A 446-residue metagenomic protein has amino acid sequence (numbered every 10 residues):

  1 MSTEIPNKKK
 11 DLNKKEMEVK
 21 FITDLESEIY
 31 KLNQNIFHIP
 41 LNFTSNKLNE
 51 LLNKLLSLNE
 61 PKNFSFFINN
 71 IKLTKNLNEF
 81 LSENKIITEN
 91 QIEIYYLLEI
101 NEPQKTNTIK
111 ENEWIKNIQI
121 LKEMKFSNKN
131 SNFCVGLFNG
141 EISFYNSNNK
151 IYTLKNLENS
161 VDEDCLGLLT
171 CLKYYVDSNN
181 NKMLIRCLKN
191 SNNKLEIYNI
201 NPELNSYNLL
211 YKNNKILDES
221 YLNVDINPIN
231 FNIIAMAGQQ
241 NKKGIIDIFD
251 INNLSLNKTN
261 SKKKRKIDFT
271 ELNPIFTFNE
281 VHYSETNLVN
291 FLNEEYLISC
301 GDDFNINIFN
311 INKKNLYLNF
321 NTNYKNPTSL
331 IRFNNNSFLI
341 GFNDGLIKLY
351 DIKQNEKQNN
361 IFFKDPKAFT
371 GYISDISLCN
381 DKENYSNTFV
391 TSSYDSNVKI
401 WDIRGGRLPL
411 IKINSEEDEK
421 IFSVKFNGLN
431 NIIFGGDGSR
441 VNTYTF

Functional and structural regions predicted by a protein language model:
S2-L32, H38-N132, F138-N139, S143 (+1 more regions): Intrinsically disordered, low-complexity acidic/Ser/Thr/Pro-rich linker and tail segments in large eukaryotic scaffolds
P103-E111, K150-E163, L204-K215, N273-N279 (+3 more regions): A short beta-strand motif characteristic of beta-propeller blades
E113-E123, E163-V176, D218-I226, Y283-F291 (+3 more regions): Canonical WD40 repeat/beta-propeller blade segments in eukaryotic WD-repeat proteins
I118, G136, I142-S147, L195-I200 (+7 more regions): WD40-repeat beta-propellers
F133-C134, L184, I234, L297 (+3 more regions): Hydrophobic beta-strand positions that form the internal "hydrophobic ladder" of WD40/Gbeta-like beta-propeller blades
G136-N139, C187-S191, A237-K243, C300-D303 (+3 more regions): Conserved strand-to-loop turn within each blade of WD40 beta-propeller repeats
T370-I403: Loop/turn-rich, solvent-exposed surfaces of beta-rich toroidal or solenoidal domains
I421-F446: Blade-level signature of beta-propeller repeat domains, shared across WD40, Kelch, NHL, RCC1 and BNR/Asp-box propellers
